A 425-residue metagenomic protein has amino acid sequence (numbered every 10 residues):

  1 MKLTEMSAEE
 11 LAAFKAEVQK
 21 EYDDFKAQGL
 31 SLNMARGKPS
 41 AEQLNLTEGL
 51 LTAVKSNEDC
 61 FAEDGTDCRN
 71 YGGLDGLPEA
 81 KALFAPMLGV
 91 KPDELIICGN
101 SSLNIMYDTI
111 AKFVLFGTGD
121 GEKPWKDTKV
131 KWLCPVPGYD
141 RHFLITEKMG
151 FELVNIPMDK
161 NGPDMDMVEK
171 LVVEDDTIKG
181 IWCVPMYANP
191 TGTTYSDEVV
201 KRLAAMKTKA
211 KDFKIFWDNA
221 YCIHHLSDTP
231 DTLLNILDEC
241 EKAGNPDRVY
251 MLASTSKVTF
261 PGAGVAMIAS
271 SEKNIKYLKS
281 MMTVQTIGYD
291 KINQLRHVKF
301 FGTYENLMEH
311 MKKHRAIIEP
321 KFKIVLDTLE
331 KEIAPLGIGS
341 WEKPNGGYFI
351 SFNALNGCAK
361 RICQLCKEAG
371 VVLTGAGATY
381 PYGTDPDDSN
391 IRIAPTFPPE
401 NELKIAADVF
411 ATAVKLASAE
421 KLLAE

Functional and structural regions predicted by a protein language model:
K2-D75, E79, A85-P86, E368-V371: N-terminal "arm"/small-domain region of PLP-dependent enzymes with the aminotransferase-like
T66-K211, C222-G244, A359, D408-A411 (+1 more regions): Conserved core of the PLP fold type I
N219: Walker B catalytic acidic pair
D238-E319, E332, K415: Conserved core segment of the aminotransferase class I/II
K312-L326, I338-N353, K367: Conserved glycine-rich beta-strand-loop-beta hairpin in the small C-terminal domain of fold type I
S351-G357, L373-A413: Conserved PLP-binding active-site segment of the aspartate aminotransferase-like
I362-E368, A406-A411: Short amphipathic alpha-helices in soluble, non-transmembrane regions that often serve as interface/regulatory elements
